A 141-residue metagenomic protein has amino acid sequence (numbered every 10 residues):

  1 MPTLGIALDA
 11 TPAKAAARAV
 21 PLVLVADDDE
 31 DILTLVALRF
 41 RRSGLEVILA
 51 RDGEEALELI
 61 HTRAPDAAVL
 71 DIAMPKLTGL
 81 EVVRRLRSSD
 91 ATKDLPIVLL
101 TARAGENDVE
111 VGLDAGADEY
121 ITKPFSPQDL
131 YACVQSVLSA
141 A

Functional and structural regions predicted by a protein language model:
T34-R42: Charged docking surfaces used in two-component/phosphorelay signaling
A37, E81, A104-I121, A132: Alpha4 helix (beta4-alpha4-beta5 surface) of REC/receiver domains from two-component response regulators
L49-A67: Acidic, metal-coordinating helix/loop segments flanking the phosphotransfer/catalytic sites of two-component signaling
A50-E54, V109, P127: Conserved Asp/Asn-Gly motif in the active-site loop of CheY-like receiver
R51-E55, T78-R84: Acidic catalytic/metal-coordinating carboxylates
M74: Receiver (REC) domain active-site loop signature in two-component systems and cognate sites in sensor histidine kinases
F125-Q135: C-terminal output helix
